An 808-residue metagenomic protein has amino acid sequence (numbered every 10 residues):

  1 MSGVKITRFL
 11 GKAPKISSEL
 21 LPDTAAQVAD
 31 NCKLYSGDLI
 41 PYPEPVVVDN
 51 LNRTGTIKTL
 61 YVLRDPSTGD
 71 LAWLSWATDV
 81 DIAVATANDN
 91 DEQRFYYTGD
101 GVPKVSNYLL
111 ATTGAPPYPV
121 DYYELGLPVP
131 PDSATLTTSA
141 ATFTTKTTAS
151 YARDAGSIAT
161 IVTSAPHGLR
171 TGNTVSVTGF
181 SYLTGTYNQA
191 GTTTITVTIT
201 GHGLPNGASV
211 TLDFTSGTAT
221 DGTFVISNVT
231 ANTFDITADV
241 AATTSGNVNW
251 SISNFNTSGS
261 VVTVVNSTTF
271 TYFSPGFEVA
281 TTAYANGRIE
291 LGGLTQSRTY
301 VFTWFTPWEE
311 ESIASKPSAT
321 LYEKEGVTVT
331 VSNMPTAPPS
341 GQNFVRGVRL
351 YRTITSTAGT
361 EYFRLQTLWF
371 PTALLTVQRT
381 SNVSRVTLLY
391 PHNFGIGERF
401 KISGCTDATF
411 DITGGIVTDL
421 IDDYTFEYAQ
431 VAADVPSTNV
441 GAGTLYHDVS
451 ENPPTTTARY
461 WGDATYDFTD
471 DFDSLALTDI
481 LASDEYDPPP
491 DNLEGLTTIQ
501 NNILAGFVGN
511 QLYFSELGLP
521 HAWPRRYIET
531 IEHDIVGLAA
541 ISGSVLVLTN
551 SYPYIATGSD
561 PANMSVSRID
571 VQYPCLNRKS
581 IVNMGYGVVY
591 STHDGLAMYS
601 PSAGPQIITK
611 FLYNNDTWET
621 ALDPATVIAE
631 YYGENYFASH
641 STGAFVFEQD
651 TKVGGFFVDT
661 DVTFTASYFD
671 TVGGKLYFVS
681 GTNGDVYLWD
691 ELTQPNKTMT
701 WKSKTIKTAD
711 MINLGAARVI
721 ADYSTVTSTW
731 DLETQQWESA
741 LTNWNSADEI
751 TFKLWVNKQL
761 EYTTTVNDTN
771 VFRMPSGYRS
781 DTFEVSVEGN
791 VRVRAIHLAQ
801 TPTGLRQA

Functional and structural regions predicted by a protein language model:
M1-F143, V301, F305-A314, I354 (+3 more regions): N-terminal beta-propeller domains
S2-G99, S297, P307-E310, Y322-T328 (+4 more regions): Beta-sheet repeat architectures centered on beta-propellers
G126-K146, S150, E290-S297, W308-N343: Pro/Thr/Ser/Gly-rich low-complexity, intrinsically disordered linker/stalk tracts
F143-G293, M334-G347, I354-P490: Small/polar beta-strand repeat architecture
T330-M334, Y466-F472, T769-G777: Exposed aromatic-hydrophobic patches
G495-L496, G537, R578-S580, Y668: Conserved beta-strand position repeated once per blade in WD40 beta-propeller domains
G518-L519, G558-P561, S602-A603, D650-T651: Short loop/turn segments that connect beta-strands within beta-propeller blades
A540-I541, I581-G585: Loop/turn segments within WD40 beta-propeller blades
